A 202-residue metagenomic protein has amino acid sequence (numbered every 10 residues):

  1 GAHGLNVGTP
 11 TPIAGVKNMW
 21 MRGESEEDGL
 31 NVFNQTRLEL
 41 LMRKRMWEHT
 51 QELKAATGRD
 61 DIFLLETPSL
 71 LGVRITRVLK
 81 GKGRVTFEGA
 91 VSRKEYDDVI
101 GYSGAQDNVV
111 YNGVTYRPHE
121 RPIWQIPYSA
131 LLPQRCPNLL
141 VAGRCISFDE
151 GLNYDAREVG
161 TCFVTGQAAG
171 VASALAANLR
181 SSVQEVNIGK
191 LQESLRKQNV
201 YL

Functional and structural regions predicted by a protein language model:
G1-L202: Flavin (FAD/FMN)-binding glycine-rich loop and adjacent Rossmann-like elements that form
